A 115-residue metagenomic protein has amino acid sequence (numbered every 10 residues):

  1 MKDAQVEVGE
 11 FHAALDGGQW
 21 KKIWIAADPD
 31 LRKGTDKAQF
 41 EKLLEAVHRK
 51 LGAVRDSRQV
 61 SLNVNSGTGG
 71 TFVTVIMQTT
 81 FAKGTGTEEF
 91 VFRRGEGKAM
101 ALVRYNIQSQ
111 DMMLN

Functional and structural regions predicted by a protein language model:
M1-G17: Short, low-complexity N-terminal intrinsically disordered segments enriched in polar/charged residues
Q5-V6, K21-T74, F81: Short solvent-exposed beta->alpha transition segments
W20-K21, A99: Internal amphipathic alpha-helical segments of the cytochrome P450 catalytic fold
S61-N115: Exposed beta-sheet edge and beta->alpha loop/turn motif
